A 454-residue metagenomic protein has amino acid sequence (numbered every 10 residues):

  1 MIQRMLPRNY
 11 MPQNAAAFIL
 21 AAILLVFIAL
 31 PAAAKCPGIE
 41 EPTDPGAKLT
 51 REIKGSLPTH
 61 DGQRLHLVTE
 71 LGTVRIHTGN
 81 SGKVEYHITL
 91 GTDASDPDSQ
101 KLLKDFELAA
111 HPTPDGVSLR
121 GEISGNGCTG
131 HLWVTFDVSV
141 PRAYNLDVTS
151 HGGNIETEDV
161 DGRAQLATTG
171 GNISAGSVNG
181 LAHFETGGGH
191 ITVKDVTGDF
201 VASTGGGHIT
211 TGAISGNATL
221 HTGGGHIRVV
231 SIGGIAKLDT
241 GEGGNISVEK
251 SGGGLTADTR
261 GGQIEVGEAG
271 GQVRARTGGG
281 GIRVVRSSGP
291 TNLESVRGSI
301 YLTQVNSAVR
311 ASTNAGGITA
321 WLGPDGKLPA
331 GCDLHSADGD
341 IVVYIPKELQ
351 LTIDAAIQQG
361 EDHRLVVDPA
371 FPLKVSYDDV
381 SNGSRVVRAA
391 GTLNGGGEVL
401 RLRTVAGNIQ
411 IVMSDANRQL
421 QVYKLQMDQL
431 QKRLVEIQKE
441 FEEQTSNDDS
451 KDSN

Functional and structural regions predicted by a protein language model:
M1-N454: Intrinsically disordered, low-complexity terminal regions
